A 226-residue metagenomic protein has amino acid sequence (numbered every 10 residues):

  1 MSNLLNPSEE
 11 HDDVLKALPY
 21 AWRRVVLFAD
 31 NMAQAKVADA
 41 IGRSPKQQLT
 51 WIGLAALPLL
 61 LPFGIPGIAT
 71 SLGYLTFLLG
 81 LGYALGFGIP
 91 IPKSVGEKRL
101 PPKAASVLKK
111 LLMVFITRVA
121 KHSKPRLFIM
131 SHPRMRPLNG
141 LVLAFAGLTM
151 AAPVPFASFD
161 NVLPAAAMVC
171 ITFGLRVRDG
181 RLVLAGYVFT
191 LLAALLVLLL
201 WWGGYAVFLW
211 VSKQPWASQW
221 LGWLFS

Functional and structural regions predicted by a protein language model:
M1-W51, L81-V142, G203-S226: Membrane-interfacial helix-loop-helix
Q47-T50, G67-Y74, R134-F145, F159-V162 (+1 more regions): Alpha-helical transmembrane segments of integral membrane proteins
L49-L59, G73-T76, G80, L141-T149 (+1 more regions): Hydrophobic alpha-helical transmembrane segments of multi-pass integral membrane proteins
A55-L72, G147-P164, L175: Transmembrane alpha-helix interface/packing and boundary motifs in multi-pass membrane proteins, characterized by
T70-G73, G88, A120-L127, N161 (+2 more regions): Residue-level signal for functionally critical sites in structured catalytic/ligand-binding pockets
T76-K103, V169-L209: A small-residue-rich subset of transmembrane alpha-helices
F115-I129, L148-P155, V169, F173-R176: Mid-sequence acidic-hydrophobic segments that form the walls of catalytic/ligand-binding cavities or oligomerization
